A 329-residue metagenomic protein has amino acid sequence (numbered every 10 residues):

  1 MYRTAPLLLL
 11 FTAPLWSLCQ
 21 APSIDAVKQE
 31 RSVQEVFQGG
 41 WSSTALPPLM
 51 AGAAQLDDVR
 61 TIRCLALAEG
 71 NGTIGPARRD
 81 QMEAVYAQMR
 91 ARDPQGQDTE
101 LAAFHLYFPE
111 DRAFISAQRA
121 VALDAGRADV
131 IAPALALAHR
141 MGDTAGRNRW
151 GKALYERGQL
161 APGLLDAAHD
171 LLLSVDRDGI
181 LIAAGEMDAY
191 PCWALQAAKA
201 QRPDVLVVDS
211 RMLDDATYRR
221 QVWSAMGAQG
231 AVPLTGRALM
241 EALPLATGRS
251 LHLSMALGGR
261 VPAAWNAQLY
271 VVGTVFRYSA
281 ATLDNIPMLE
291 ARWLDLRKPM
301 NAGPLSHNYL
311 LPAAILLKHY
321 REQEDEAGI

Functional and structural regions predicted by a protein language model:
M1-T4: Positively charged n-region of N-terminal signal peptides that target proteins for export
P6-W16: Bacterial N-terminal signal peptides
L18-R177, Q196-I329: ER/secretory pathway lumenal C-terminal domains and tails of membrane proteins involved in glycoprotein biogenesis
G163, E186-M187: Short beta->alpha linker loops
S174, D188-P191: Core of folded catalytic or high-affinity ligand/protein-binding domains in predominantly eukaryotic proteins
I182-E186, S210: Short His-Asn-centered micro-motif
A184, W193-A194: Hydrophobic alpha-helical membrane segments
